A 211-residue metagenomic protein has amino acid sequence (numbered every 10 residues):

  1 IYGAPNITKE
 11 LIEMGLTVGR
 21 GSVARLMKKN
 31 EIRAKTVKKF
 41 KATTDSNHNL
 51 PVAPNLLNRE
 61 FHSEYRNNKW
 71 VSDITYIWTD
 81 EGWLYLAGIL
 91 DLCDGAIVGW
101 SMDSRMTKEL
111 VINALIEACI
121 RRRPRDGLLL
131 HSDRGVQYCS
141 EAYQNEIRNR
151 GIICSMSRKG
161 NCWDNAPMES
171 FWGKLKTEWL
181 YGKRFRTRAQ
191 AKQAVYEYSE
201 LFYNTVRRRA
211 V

Functional and structural regions predicted by a protein language model:
I1-V211: Charged DNA-binding/catalytic regions of mobile-element recombinases
